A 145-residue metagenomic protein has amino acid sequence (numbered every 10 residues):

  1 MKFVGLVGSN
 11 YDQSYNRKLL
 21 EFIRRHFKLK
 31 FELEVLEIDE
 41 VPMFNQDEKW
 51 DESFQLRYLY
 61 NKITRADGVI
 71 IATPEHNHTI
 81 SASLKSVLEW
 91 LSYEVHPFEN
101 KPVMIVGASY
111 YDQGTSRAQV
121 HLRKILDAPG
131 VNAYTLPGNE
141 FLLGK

Functional and structural regions predicted by a protein language model:
M1-E75, T79-E94: N-terminal beta1-alpha1-beta2 submodule of the flavodoxin-like/Rossmannoid cofactor-binding fold
E32-M43, E94-H96, P129-K145: Mobile beta-alpha loop/short-helix "lid" or hinge segments that flank ligand
K62, P97, I125: Conserved catalytic core of Hanks-type protein kinase domains
R65, F98-K101: Short connector loops at helix/strand junctions that flank enzyme active sites, especially segments positioning acidic
E75-E89, T115-L126, K145: Short secondary-structure transition/capping segments
K101-L143: Short, glycine-/small-residue-rich phosphate/pyrophosphate-handling segment
